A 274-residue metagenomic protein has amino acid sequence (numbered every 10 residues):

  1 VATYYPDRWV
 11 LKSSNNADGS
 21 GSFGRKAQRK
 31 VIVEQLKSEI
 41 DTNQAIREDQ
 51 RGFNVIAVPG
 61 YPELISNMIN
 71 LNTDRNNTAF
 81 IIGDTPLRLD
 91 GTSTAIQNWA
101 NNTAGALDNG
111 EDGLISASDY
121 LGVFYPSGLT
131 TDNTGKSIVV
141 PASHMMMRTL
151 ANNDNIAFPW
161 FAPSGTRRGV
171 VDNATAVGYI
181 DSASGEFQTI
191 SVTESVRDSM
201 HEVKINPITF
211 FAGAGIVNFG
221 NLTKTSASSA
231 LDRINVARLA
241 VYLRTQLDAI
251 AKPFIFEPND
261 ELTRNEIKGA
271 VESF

Functional and structural regions predicted by a protein language model:
V1-F274: Structured, hydrophobic secondary-structure cores that serve as assembly/anchoring elements
